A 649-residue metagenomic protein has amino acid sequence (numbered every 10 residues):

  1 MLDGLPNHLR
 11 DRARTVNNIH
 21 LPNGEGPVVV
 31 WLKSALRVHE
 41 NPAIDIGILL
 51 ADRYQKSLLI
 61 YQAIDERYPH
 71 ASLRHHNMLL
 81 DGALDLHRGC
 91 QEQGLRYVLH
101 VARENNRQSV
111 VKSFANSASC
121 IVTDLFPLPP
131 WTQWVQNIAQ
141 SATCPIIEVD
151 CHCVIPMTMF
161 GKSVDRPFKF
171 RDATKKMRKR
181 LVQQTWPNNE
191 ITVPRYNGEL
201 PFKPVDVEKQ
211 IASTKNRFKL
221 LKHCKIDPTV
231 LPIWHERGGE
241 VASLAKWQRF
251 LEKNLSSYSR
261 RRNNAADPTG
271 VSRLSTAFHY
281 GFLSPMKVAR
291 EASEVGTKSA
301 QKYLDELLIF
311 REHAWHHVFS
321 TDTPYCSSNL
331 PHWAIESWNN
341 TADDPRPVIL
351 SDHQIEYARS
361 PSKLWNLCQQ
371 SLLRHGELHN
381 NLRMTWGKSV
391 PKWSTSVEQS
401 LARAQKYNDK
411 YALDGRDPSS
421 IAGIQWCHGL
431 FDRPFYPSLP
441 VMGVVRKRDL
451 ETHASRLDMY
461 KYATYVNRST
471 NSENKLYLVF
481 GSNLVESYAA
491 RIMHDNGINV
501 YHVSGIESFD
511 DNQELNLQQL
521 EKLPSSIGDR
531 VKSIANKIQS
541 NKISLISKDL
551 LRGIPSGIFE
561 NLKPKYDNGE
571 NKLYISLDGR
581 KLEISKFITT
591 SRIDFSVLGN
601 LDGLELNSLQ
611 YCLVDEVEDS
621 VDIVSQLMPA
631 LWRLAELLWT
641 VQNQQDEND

Functional and structural regions predicted by a protein language model:
M1-T185, S299, Q370, S389-S394 (+4 more regions): Trp/Phe/Arg-rich N-terminal binding region typifying the photolyase-homology
I60, V500-H502: Short beta-strand "acidic-cap" motif of Rossmann-like dinucleotide-binding folds
P156, S163-L330, Y460-T464: Glycine/tryptophan-enriched, flexible segments
N264-L457: Active-site-proximal binding-pocket segments
Y477-L478: Beta1/beta-strand and adjacent pyrophosphate-binding region of the FAD-binding site in flavoprotein oxidoreductases
S482: Glycine-rich Rossmann-fold phosphate-binding loop(s) that bind the pyrophosphate of adenine dinucleotide cofactors
E486: N-terminal Rossmann-fold NAD(P) dinucleotide-binding loop
H494: Gly/Ala-rich phosphate-binding loop of Rossmann-like dinucleotide-binding domains, activating on the conserved
